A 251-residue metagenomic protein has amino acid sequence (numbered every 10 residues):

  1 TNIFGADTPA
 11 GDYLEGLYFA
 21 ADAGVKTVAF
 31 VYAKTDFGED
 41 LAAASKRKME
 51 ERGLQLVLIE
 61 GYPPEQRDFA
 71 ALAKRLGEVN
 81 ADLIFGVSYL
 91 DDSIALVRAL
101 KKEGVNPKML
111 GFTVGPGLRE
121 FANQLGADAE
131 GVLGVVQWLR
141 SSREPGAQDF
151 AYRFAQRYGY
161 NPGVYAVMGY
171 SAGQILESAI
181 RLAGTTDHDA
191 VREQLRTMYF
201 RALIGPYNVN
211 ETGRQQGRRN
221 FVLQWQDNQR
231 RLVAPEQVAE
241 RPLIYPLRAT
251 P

Functional and structural regions predicted by a protein language model:
T1-P251: Extracytosolic ligand-binding ectodomains
